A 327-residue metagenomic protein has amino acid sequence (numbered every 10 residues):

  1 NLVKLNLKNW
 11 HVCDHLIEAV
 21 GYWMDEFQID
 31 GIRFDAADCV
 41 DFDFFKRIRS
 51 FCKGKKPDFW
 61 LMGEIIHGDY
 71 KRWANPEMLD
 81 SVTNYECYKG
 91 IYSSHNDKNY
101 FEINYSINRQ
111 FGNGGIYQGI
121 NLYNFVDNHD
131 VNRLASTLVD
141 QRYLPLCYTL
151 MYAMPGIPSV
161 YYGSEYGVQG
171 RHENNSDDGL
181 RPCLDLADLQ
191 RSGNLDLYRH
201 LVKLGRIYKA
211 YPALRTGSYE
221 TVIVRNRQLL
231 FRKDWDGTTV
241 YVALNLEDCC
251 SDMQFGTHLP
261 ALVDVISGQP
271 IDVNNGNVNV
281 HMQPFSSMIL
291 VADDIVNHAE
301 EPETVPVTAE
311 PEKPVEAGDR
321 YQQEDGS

Functional and structural regions predicted by a protein language model:
N1-C13, D30-C39, I91-N96, D130-D140 (+1 more regions): The substrate-binding groove and active-site-proximal loops of carbohydrate-active enzymes, especially glycoside
N9-F27: An active-site-proximal structural segment forming one wall of the substrate-binding cleft that immediately precedes
A19-G21, D25, D35-Q118, L122 (+7 more regions): Active-site-proximal helices and loops of the catalytic beta/alpha 8
M24, N128-D130: Catalytic grooves of carbohydrate-active enzymes
G31-R33, W60-G63, Y123-F125, Y152-A153 (+2 more regions): Structural recognition of the beta-strand scaffold that forms the well-ordered cores of secreted hydrolase catalytic
R142-P145, I223: Short, motif-level signal for alpha-helix interfacial/capping segments enriched in acidic residues and aromatics/proline
L146-M154, M288: Short, hydrophobic/amphipathic alpha-helical patches that form generic packing surfaces within helical domains
S164-G326: Carbohydrate-interacting/catalytic domains
